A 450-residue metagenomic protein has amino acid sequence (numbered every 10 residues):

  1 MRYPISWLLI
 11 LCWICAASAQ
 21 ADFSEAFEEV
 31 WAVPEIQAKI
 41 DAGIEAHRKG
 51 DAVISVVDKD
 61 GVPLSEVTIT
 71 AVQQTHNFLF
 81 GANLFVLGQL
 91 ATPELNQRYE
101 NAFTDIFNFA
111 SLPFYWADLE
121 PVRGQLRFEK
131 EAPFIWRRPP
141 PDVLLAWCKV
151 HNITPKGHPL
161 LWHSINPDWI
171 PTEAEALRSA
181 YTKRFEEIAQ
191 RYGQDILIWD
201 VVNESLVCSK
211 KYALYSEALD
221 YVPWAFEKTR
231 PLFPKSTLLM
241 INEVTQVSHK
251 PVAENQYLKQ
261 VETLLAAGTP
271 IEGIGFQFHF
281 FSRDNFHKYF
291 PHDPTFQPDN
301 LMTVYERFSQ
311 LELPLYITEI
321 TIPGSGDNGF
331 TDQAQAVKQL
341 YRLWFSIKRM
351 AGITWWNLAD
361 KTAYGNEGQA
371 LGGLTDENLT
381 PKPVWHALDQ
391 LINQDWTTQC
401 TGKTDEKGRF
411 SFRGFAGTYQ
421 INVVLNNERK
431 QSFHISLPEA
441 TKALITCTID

Functional and structural regions predicted by a protein language model:
S6-A16: Bacterial N-terminal signal peptides
Q20-S65, T70-G88, P121-Q125, K156 (+4 more regions): Beta-strand-rich domain onsets/edges
E29-V30, R191, D200-A218, A225-K228 (+3 more regions): Aromatic-rich peripheral "rim/lid" segments of glycoside hydrolase catalytic domains that contact and position glycan
V86-L95, A117-V122, R127-F128, A132-P139 (+6 more regions): Acidic-and-aromatic substrate-binding clefts and catalytic sites of carbohydrate-active enzymes
L90-N101, P139-V143, K183-I188, S216-T229 (+3 more regions): Alpha-helical scaffolding within the catalytic cores of extracellular/periplasmic polymer-degrading hydrolases
T92-D105, S411-T418: Short Pro-Gly-centered beta-turn/loop motif in secreted/extracellular proteins
D105-A117, F185, Y192-V207, T237-T245 (+2 more regions): Aromatic- and acid-rich polysaccharide-binding/catalytic face of secreted or lumenal carbohydrate-active enzymes
F109-Q125, R138-Q246: Substrate-binding cleft and catalytic face of glycoside hydrolase catalytic domains, especially the flexible beta-alpha
